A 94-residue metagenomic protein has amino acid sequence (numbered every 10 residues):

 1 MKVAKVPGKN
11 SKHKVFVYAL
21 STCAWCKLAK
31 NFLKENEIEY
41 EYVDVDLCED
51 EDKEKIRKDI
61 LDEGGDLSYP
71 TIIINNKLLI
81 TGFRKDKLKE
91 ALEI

Functional and structural regions predicted by a protein language model:
K2-E41: Local sequence-structure signature of Cys/Sec-based thiol-disulfide redox active-site neighborhoods
K12, L67-Y69: A general structural motif
A24, E51, D86-K87: Short alpha-helical
E41-V43, L78-I80: Structural signal for short hydrophobic segments within the conserved structured cores of catalytic domains across
V45-L67: Thioredoxin-like thiol-disulfide oxidoreductase module
P70-L79: A short, hydrophobic beta-strand/beta-hairpin element that forms part of a small beta-sheet core
D86-I94: Thiol-/selenol-based redox modules, centered on thioredoxin-like and closely related oxidoreductase domains
